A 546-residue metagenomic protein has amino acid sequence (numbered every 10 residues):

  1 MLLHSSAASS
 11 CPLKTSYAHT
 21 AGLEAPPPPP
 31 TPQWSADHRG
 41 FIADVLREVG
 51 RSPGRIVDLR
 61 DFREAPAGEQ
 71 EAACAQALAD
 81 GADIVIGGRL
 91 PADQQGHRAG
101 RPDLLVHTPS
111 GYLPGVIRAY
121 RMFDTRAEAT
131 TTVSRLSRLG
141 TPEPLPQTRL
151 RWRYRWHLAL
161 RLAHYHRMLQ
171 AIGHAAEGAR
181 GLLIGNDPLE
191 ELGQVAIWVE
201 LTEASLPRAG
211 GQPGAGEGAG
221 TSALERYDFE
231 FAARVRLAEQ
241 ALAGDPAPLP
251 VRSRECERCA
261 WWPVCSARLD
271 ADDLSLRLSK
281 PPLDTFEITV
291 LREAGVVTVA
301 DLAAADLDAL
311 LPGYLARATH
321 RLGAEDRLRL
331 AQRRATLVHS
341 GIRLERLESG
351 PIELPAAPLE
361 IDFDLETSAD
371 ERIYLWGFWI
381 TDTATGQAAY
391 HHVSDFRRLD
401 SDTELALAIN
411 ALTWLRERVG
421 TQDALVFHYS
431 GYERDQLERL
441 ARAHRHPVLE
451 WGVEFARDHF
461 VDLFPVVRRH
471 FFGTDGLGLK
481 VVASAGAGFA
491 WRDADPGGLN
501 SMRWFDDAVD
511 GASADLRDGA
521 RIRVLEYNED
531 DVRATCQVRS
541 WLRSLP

Functional and structural regions predicted by a protein language model:
M1-S110: Metal-dependent nuclease catalytic cores that hydrolyze phosphodiester bonds in DNA/RNA, characterized by
C11, L104, Y165, C259 (+5 more regions): A residue-level signal for conserved active-site and pocket-lining positions in enzyme catalytic cores
F62-A67, A304-D308, A318, A494-D507: Short linear loop/turn motifs
G81, V85-Q95, A99-D124, V133-R234 (+1 more regions): Conserved DEDDh/DEDDy metal-dependent 3′-5′ exonuclease domain
R118, M168, W262, V290 (+8 more regions): Generic, well-ordered alpha-helical scaffold segments in large soluble proteins
H164-M168, G181-D187, G193-D273, A294 (+1 more regions): Acidic, Mg2+-coordinating catalytic module of metal-dependent nucleases/exonucleases that use a two-metal-ion mechanism
C265-S394, R398-L407: C-terminal extensions
D364-T367, I380, H428-G431, A441 (+3 more regions): Active-site proximal loops enriched in glycine and acidic residues that flank catalytic Cys/His/Asp and coordinate
